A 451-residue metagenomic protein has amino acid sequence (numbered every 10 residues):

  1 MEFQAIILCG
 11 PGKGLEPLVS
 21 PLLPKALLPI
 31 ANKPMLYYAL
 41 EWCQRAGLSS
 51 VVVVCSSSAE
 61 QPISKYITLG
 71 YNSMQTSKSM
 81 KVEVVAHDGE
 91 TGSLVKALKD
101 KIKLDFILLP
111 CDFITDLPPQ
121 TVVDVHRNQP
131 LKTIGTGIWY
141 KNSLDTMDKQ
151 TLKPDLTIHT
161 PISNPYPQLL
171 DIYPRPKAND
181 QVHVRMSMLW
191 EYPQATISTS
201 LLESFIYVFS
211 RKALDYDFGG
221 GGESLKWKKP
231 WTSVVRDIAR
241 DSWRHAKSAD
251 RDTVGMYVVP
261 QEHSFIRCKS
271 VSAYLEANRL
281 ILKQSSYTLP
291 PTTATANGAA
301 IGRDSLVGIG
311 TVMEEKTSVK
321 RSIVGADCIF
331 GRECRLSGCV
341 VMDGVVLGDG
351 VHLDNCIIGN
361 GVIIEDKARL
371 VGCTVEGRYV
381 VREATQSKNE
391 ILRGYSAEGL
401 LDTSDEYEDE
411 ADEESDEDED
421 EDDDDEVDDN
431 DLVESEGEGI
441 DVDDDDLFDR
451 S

Functional and structural regions predicted by a protein language model:
M1-N72, P119-V125: N-terminal glycine-rich phosphate-binding loop and ensuing alpha1 helix
C9, C55, P110, G137-Y140: Short beta-strand/turn micro-motifs composed of small residues that flank or help shape donor/cofactor-binding pockets
V51-V53, F106, T136: Hydrophobic residues within beta-strands of alpha/beta enzymes
S58-L108, T115-L117: Short phosphate-binding loop-to-helix
Y71, Q75-E83, T136-K141, G221-E223 (+2 more regions): Eukaryotic complex-assembly/interaction regions
F106-I107, I114-T115, Q120-L131, L144-Y287: Catalytic-core segments of class I nucleotidyltransferases/pyrophosphorylases that form NMP-activated intermediates
E223-S451: Left-handed beta-helix
